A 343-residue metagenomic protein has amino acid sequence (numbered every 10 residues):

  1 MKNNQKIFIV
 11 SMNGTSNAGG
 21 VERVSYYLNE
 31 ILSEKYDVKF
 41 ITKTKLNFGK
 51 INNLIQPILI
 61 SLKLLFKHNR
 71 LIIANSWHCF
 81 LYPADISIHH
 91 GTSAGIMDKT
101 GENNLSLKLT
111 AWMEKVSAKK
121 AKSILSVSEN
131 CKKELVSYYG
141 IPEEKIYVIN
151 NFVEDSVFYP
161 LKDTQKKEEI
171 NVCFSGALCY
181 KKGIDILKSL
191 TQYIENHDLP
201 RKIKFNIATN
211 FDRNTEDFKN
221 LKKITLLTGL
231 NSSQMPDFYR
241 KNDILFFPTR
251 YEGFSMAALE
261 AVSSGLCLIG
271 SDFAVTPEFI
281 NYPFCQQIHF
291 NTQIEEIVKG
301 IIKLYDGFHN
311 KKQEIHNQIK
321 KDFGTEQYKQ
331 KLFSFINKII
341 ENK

Functional and structural regions predicted by a protein language model:
N104-I124: Membrane-proximal helix-turn-helix segments that form the acceptor-binding/catalytic region of lipid-linked
N130, F152: Carbohydrate-associated surface elements
Q165-K182, K188-T191: Conserved donor-binding/catalytic core segment of Leloir-type glycosyltransferases
T215-L230: Nucleotide-activated donor-binding/catalytic signature segment of Leloir-type glycosyltransferases, i.e., the conserved
D237-N242: Short alpha-helical donor nucleotide-sugar binding micro-motif in glycosyltransferases
R250: Aromatic "clamp/platform" in nucleotide-sugar-dependent glycosyltransferases that forms part of the donor/acceptor
C267-G270: Short hydrophobic beta-strand element within catalytic cores of glycosyltransferases and related nucleotide-activated
F284-I294, K303-F308: Conserved acidic donor-binding segment of nucleotide-sugar-dependent glycosyltransferases
